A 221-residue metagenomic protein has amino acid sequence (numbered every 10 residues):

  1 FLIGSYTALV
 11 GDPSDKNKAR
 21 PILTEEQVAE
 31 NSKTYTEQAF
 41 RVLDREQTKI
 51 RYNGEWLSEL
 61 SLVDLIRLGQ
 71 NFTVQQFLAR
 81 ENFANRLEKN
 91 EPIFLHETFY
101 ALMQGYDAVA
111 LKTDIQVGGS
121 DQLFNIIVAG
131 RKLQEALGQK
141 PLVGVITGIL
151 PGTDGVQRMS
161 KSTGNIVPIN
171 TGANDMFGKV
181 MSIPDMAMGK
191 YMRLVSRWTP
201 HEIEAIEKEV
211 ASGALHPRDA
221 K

Functional and structural regions predicted by a protein language model:
F1-I22: N-terminal, positively charged nucleic-acid-binding surface of large information/translation enzymes
G4, D121, V156: Active-site glycine-centered loops adjacent to acidic/histidine catalytic or metal-binding residues that shape
Y6, V109, L150: Anionic group-transfer/hydrolysis microenvironments
A8-G11, L57-L62, N125, P151-G155: Short, well-ordered, mixed-charge alpha-helical segments that flank or form enzyme active sites
V10, L23, F83, L87 (+2 more regions): Short clusters of hydrophobic/aromatic residues that line enzyme substrate/ligand-binding pockets
R20-I146: Divalent-metal (Mg2+/Mn2+/Ca2+)-assisted nucleotide/phosphate chemistry catalytic cores
F124, K132-K221: Conserved nucleotide- and phosphate/pyrophosphate-binding catalytic cores in adenylate/nucleotidyl-handling enzymes
